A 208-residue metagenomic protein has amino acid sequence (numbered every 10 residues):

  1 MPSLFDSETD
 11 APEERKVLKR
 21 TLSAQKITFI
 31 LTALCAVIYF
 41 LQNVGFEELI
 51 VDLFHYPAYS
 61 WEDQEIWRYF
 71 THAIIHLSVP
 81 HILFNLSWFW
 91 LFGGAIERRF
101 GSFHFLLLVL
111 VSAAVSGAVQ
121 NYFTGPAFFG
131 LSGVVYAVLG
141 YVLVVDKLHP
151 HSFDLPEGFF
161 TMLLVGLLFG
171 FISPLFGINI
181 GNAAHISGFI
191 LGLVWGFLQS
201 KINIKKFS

Functional and structural regions predicted by a protein language model:
P2-S208: A detector for small-residue-rich transmembrane helices and their helix-helix packing motifs
